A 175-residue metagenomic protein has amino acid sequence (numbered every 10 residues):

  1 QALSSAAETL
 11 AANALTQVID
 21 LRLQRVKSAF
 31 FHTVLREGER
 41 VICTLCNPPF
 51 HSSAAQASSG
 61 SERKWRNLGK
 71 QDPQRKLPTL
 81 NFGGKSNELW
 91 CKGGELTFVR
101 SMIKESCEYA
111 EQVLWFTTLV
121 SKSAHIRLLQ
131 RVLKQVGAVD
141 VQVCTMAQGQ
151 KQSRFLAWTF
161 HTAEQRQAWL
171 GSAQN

Functional and structural regions predicted by a protein language model:
Q1-C46, F50-A54, S59: S-adenosyl-L-methionine
A2-S4, G69-R75, V113-W115: Short low-complexity stretches enriched in small and charged residues
A6, L10, L21, V41-T44 (+5 more regions): Generic structural hydrophobic/aromatic packing signal, biased to beta-strands
K27-S28, T79, N87, F155: Generic secondary-structure boundary/loop-capping signal
I42-T97: Mobile active-site "lid"/loop adjacent to the S-adenosyl-L-methionine
T79-G137, Q142-V143: Conserved Class I SAM-dependent methyltransferase catalytic core
S121-G171: Class I S-adenosyl-L-methionine
